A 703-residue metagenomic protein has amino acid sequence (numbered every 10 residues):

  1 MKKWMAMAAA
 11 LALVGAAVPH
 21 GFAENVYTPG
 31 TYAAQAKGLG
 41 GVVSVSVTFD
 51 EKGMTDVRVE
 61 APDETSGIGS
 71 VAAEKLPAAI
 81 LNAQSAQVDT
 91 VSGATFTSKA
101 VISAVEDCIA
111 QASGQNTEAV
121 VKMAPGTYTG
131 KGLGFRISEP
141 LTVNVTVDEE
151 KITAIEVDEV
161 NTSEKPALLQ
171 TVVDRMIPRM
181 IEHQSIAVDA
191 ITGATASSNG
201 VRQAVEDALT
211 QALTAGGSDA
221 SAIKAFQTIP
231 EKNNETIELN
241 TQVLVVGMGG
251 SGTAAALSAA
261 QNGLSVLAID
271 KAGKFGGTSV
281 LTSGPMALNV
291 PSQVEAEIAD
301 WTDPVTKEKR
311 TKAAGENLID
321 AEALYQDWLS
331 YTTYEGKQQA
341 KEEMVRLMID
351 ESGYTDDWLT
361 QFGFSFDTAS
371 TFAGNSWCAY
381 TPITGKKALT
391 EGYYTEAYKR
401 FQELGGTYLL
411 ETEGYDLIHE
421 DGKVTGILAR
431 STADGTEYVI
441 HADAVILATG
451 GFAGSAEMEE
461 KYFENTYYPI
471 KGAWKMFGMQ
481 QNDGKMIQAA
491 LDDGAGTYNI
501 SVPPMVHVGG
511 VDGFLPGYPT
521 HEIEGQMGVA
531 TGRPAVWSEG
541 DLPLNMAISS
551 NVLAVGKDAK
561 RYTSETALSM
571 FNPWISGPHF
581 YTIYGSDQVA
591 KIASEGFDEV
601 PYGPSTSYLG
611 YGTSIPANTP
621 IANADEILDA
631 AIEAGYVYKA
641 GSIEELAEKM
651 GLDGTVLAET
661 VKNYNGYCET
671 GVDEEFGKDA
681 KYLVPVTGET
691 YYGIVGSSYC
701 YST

Functional and structural regions predicted by a protein language model:
G15-V26: Sec-dependent signal peptide cleavage junction
E24-K224: Active-site- and interface-proximal helix/loop "cap" or "latch" segments in soluble metabolic and energy-transducing
K232-S251, L267: Beta1/beta-strand and adjacent pyrophosphate-binding region of the FAD-binding site in flavoprotein oxidoreductases
Q261-T282: Glycine-rich FAD pyrophosphate-binding loop
F275, K337, K341-Y438, S455-M458 (+4 more regions): Conserved redox-cofactor binding core of oxidoreductases
T282-Y325, L657: N-terminal glycine-rich dinucleotide-binding loop that anchors FAD/FMN and/or NAD(P) in oxidoreductases
A433-T436, I440-G517: Glycine-rich loop(s) and the adjacent beta-strand/alpha-helix scaffold that form part
I487-A489, D493-L646: An anion/pyrophosphate-binding glycine-rich loop and adjacent beta-alpha core in soluble alpha-beta enzymes
